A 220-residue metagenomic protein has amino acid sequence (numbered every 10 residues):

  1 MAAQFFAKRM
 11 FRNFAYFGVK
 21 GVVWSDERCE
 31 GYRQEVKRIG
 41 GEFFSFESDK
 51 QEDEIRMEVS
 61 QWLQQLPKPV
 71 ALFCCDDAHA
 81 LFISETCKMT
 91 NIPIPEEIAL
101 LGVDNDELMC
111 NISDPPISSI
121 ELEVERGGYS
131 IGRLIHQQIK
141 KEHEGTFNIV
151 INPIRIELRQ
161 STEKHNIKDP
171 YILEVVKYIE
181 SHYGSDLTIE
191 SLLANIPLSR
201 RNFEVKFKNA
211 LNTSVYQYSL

Functional and structural regions predicted by a protein language model:
M1-I189, L193-N195, R200, E204: Bacterial carbohydrate/catabolite-sensing allosteric modules
K206-L220: Alpha-helical DNA-contacting segments of helix-turn-helix folds
